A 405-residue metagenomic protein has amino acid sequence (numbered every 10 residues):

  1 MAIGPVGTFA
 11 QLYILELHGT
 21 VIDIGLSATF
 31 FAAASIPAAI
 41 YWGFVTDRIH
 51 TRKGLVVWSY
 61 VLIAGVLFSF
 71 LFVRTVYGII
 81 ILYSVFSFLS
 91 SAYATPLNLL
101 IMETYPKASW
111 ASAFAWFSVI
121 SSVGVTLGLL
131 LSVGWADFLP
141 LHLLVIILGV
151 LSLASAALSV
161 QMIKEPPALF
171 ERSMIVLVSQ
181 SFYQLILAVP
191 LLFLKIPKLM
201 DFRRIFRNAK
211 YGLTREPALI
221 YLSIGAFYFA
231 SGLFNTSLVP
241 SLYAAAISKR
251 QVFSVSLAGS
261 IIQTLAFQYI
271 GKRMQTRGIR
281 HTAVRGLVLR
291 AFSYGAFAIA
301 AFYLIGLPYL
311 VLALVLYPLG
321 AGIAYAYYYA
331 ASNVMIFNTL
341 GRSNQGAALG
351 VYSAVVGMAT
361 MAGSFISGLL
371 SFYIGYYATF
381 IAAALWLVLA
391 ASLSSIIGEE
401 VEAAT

Functional and structural regions predicted by a protein language model:
M1-A33, E216-S256: Helix-loop boundary and gating motifs at the non-cytosolic
L26-F44, L257-Y269: Central cavity-lining transmembrane alpha-helices of secondary-active solute carriers, predominantly the Major
A38-T51, A136, A266-I279, S371: Helix-to-loop junctions at the C-terminal end of transmembrane segments in multipass secondary transporters
G54-F68, H281-F297: Structural signature of the two symmetry-related core transmembrane helices
Y77-Y93, Y309-Y327: Hydrophobic core of transmembrane alpha-helices in multi-pass small-molecule transporters, especially MFS/SLC-type
S84-I120: Cytoplasmic helix-loop-helix junction between adjacent transmembrane helices in 12-TM secondary transporters
A92-Y105, A326-L340: Intracellular juxtamembrane helix-capping segments at the cytosolic ends of symmetry-related transmembrane helices
P166-Y221: Juxtamembrane intracellular "pre-TM" segments in multi-pass secondary transporters
